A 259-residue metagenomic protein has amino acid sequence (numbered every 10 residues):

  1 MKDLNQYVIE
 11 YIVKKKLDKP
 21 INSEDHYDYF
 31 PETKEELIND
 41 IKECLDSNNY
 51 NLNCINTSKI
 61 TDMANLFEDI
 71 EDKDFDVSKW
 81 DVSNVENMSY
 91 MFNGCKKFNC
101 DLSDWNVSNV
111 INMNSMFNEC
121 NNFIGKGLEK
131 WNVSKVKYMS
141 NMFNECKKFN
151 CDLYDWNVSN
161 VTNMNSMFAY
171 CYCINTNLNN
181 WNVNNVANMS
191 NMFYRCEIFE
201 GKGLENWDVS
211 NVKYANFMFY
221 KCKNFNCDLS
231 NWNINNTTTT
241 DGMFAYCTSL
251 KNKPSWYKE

Functional and structural regions predicted by a protein language model:
M1-E259: Negatively charged
